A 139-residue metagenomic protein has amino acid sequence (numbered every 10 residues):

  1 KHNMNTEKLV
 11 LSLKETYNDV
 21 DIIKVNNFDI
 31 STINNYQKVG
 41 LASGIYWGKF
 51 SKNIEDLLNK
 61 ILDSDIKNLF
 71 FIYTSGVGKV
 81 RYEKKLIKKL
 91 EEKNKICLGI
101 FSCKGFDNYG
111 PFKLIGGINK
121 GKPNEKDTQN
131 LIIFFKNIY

Functional and structural regions predicted by a protein language model:
N5-I23, N35-Y139: FMN-binding flavodoxin-like domain, especially the glycine-rich phosphate-binding loop
V25-D29: Conserved SAM/SAH-binding loop
S31-I33: Short conserved loop adjoining the S-adenosyl-L-methionine
